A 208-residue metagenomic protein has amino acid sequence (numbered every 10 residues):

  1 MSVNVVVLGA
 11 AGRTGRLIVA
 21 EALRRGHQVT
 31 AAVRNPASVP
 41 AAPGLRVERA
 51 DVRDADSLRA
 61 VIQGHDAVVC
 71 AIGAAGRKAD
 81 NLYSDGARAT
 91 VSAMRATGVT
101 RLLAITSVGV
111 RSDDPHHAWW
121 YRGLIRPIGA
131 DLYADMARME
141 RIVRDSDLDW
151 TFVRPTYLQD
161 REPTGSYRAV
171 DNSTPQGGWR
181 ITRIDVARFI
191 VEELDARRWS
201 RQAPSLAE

Functional and structural regions predicted by a protein language model:
N4-A11, V99-L102, N172-E208: Mid/C-terminal beta-alpha module of Rossmann-like enzyme folds, strongest in SDR-family dehydrogenases/epimerases
V5-R25: N-terminal Rossmann NAD(P)H-binding glycine-rich loop of SDR-like oxidoreductase domains
V6, T30, T151: Conserved beta-strand positions in the Rossmann-like core of class I SAM-dependent methyltransferases
A32-A37, D51-V52: N-terminal Rossmann-fold cofactor-binding loop
R46-D66: Conserved Rossmann-fold cofactor-binding substructure of NAD(P)-dependent oxidoreductases
A75-L102, A134, R138: NAD(P)-cofactor binding segment of oxidoreductase domains
E140-R161: Conserved beta-loop-beta element that borders a ligand/cofactor-binding pocket
S146, E162-Y167, E193-Q202: Glycine/proline-rich active-site loop of Rossmann-fold NAD(P)-dependent oxidoreductases
